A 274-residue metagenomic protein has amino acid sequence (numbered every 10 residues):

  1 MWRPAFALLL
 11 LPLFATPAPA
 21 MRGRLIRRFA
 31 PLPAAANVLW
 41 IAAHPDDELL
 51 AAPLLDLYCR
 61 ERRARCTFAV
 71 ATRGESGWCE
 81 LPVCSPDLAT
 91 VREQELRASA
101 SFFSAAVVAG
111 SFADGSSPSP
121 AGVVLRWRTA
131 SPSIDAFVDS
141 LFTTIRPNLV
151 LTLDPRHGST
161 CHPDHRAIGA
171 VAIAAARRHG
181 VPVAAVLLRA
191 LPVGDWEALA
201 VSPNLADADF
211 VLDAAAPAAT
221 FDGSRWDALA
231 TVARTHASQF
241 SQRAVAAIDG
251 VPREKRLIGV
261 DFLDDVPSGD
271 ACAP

Functional and structural regions predicted by a protein language model:
W2-F6, P12-I41, V123-P274: Metal-dependent de-N-acetylase/amidase catalytic core
P12-I145, I173-R178, C272: Active-site rim/loop-helix segments in enzyme catalytic domains that contact anionic ligands
